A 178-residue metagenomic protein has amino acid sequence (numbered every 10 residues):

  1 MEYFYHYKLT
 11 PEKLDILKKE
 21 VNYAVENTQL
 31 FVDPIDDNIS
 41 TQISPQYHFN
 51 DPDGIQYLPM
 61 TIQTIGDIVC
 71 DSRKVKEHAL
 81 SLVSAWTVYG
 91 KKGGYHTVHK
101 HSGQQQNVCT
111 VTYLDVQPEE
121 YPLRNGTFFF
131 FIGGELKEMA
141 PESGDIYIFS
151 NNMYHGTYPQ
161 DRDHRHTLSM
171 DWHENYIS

Functional and structural regions predicted by a protein language model:
M1-H78, Y95: Non-heme Fe(II)/2-oxoglutarate
H78-P159, H164-L168, H173-I177: Catalytic core of non-heme Fe(II) oxygenases with the double-stranded beta-helix
